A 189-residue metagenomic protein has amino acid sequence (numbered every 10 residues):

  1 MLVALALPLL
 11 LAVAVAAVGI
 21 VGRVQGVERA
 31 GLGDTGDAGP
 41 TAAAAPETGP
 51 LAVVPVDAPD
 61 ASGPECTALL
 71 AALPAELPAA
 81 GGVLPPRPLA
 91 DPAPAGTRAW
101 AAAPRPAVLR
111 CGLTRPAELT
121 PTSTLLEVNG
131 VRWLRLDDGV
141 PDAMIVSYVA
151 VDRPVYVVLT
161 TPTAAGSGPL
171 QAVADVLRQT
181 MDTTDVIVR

Functional and structural regions predicted by a protein language model:
M1-A6, E47, T97-A117: Short, charge-rich amphipathic segments
M1-E28: Hydrophobic single-pass membrane-targeting/anchoring helices
P8-A12, G22, V54, A58 (+2 more regions): Residue-level detector of solvent-exposed, low-hydrophobicity positions
G22-A103: Extracytoplasmic low-complexity, Pro/Thr/Ser/Ala/Gly-rich segments that lie immediately after a secretion/anchoring
P106-R189: Extracytosolic low-complexity repeat regions of secreted or lipid-anchored proteins
